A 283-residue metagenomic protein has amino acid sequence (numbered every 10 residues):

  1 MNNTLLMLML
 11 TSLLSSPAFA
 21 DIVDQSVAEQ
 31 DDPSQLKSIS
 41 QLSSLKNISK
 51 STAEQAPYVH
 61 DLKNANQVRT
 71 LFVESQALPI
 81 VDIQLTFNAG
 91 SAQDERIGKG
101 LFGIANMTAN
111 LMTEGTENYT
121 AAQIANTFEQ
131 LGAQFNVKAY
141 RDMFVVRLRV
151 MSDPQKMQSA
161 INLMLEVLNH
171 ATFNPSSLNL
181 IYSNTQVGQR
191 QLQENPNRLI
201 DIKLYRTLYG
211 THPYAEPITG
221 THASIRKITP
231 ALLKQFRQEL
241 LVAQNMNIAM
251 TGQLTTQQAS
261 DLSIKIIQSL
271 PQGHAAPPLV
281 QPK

Functional and structural regions predicted by a protein language model:
N2, A125-N126, T172-R190, D201 (+2 more regions): Acidic/histidine-enriched alpha-helical segments
M7-S16: Bacterial N-terminal signal peptides
A18-A20: Boundary at the C-terminal end of the N-terminal hydrophobic targeting segment
V23-S38, G210, Y214-I218, V242-A243 (+1 more regions): An aromatic/glycine/proline-enriched structural segment found at the starts of mature extracellular/organellar domains
D31, Q35-V81, F87: N- or domain-start disorder-to-order transition segments that initiate the globular core
V73, L78-N110, T120-L168, N197-A223 (+1 more regions): M16 family metallopeptidases and their MPP-like homologs
